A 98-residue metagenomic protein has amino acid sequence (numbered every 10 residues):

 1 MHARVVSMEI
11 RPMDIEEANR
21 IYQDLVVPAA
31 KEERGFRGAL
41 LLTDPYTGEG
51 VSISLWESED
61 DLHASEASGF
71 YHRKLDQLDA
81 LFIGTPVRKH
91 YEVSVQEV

Functional and structural regions predicted by a protein language model:
M1-G50, E57-G69, L81-V98: Short S/T/G/P-rich N-terminal loop/turn motif that feeds into the first structured element of a domain
R73-Q77: Low-complexity, intrinsically disordered Gly/Pro/Thr-rich segments
